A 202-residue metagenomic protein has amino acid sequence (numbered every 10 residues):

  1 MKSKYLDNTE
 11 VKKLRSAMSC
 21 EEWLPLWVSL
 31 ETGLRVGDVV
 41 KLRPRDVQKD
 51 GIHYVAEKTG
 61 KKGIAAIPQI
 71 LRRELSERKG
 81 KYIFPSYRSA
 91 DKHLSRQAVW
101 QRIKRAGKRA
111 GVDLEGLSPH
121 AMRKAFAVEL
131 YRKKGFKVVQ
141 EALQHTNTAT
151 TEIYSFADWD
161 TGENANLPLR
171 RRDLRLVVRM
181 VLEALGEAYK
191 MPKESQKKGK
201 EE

Functional and structural regions predicted by a protein language model:
M1, Y5, A66-I70, F156-K193 (+1 more regions): DNA/chromatin major-groove-contacting recognition/catalytic segments
K4-V36: Basic, Lys/Arg- and aromatic-enriched nucleic-acid-binding interface segment
N8, T32, K41-E74: Conserved tyrosine-mediated DNA breakage-rejoining catalytic core shared by Y-recombinases
S16-M18, Q101-E141: Short, basic (Lys/Arg/His-rich) helix/loop patches that form interaction surfaces in the mid-to-C-terminal regions
S29, V40, Q140: The alpha-helix within a helix-turn-helix
R35, D113, T146-A149: Short coil/turn motifs that cap or connect alpha-helices
D46-K49, G135-S155, D160: Short, polar N-cap/turn motifs at the start of nucleic acid-interacting alpha helices
E57-S76, K81-R105: C-terminal catalytic core of Y-nucleophile DNA break-rejoin enzymes
